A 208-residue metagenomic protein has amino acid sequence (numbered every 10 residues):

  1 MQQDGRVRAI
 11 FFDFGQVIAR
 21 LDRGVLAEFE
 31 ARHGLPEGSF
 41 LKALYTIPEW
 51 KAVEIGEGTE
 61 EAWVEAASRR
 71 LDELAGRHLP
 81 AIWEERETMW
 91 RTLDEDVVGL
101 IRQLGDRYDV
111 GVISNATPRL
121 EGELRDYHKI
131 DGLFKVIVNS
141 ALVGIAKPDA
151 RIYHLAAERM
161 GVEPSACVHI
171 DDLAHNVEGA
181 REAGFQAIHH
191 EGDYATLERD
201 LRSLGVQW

Functional and structural regions predicted by a protein language model:
M1-R8, F12, T117-W208: Asp-based, Mg2+/Mn2+-dependent phosphohydrolase catalytic module
Q2-V98, T117, W208: N-terminal helical cap/lid subdomain that shapes the substrate entry/recognition surface in HAD-like hydrolases
D13-Q16, G56, L104, V112 (+2 more regions): Generic structural signal for small/hydrophobic residues in well-ordered secondary structure, especially within
F29-E30, A67, L104, L124 (+1 more regions): Broad structural signal for hydrophobic residues in well-ordered alpha-helices, predominantly aliphatic
D96-R107: Catalytic-core regions built around general acid/base machinery
R107-D109, F185: A generic structural motif
